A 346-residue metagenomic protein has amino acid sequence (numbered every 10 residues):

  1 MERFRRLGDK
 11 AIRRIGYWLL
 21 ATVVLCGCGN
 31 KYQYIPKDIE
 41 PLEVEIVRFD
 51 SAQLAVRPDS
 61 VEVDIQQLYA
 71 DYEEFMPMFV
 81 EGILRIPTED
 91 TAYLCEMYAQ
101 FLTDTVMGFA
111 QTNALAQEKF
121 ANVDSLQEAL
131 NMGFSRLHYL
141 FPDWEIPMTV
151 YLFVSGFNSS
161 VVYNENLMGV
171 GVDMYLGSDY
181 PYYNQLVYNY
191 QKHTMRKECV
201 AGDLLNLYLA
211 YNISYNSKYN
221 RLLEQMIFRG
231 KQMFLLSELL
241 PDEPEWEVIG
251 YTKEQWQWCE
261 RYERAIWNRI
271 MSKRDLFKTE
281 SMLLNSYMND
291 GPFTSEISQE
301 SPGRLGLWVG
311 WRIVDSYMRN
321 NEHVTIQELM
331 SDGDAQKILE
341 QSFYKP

Functional and structural regions predicted by a protein language model:
M1-I39: Bacterial Sec-dependent N-terminal signal peptides
G29-Y93: N-terminal mature-domain "stem" immediately C-terminal to a signal peptide or N-terminal signal-anchor/transmembrane
I46, N131-F134, Q232-L236, W267 (+2 more regions): Extracytoplasmic/secreted envelope proteins and their assembly/folding machinery, especially bacterial periplasmic
L54, S135-P142, L236-P244, M271-D275 (+1 more regions): Sec-exported extracytoplasmic/periplasmic mature domains
Y98-W256: Acidic/His-rich structured neighborhood in mature extracellular/periplasmic domains
G250-N268: Small-residue-rich helix-loop
E263-L284: An acidic intrinsically disordered interaction segment
E280-P346: C-terminal soluble interaction/assembly domains
